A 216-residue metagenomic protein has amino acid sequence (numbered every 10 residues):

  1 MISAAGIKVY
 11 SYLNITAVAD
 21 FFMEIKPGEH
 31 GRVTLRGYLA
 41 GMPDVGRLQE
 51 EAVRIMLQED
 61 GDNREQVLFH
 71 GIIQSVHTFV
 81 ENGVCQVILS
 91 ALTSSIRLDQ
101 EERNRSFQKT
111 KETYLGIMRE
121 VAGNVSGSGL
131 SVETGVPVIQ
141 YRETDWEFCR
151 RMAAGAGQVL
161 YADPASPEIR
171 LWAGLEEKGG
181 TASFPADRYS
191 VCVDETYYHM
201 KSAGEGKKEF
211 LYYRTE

Functional and structural regions predicted by a protein language model:
M1-E50, M56, S90-I96, Q158 (+1 more regions): Juxtamembrane "anchor/assembly" segments of surface/extracellular structural proteins
M1-Y10, A40-T78, T113-N124: Short, acidic/charged, Gly/Pro-enriched secondary-structure junctions
D20, Q66-I72, I88, E102-N104: Well-ordered beta-strand positions in beta-sheet-rich domains
E29-G31, V67-F69, C85-V87, P167-I169: Envelope-exposed proteins and targeting segments
H77, Q86, T93-S95, L130-G206: Short beta-strand-centered interaction patches in the first periplasmic/extracellular domains of large envelope
L89-Q100, N104, I117-S131: Residues forming anionic-ligand binding surfaces in small-molecule and nucleic-acid pockets of primarily soluble enzymes
E102-K111, G135-I139: Second-shell loop/turn segments in exported
K111-Y114, T144: Short, structural beta-strand-to-alpha-helix junction motif
